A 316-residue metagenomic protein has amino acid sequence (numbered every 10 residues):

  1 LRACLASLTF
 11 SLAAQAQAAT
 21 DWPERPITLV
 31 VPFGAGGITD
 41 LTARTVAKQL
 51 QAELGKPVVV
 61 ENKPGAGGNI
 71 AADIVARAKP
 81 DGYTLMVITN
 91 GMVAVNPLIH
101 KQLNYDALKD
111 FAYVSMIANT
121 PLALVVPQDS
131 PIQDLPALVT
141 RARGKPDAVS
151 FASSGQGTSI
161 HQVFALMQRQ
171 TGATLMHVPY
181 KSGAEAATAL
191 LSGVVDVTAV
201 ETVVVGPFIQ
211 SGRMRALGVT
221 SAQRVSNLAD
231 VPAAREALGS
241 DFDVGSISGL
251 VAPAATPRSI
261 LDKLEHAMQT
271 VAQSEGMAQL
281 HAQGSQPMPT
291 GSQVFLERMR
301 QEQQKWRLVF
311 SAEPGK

Functional and structural regions predicted by a protein language model:
R2-A13: Bacterial N-terminal signal peptides
Q17-K109, A148, G172-V197, F208 (+3 more regions): N-terminal (or domain-start) structured segment
E24-P26, R169, Q210, R258-K316: An extracytoplasmic/periplasmic, membrane-proximal ligand-sensing/linker region
R77-Y83, L98-E185, A234, I247-Q279: Hinge/capping helix and adjacent helix->loop/strand transition within the periplasmic-binding protein
G91-Q102, L166-Q170, V197-D230: A ligand-binding cleft/hinge motif common to bilobed small-molecule-binding domains
N119, V205-A272, Q304: C-terminal lobe and pocket-closing loops of periplasmic/extracytoplasmic Venus-flytrap solute-binding proteins
